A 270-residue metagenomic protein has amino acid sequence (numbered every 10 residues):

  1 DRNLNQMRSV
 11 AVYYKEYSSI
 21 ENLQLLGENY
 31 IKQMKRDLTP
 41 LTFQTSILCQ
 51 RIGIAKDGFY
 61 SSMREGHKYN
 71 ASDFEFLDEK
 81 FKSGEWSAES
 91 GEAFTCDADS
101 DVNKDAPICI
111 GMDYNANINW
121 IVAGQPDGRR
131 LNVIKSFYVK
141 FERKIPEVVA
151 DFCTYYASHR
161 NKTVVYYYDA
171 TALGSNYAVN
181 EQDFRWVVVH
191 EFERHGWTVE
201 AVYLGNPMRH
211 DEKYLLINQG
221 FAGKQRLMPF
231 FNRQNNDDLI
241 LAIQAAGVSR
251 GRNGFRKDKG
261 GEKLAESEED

Functional and structural regions predicted by a protein language model:
D1-E21: Signature of the SF2 helicase/ATPase Hel1-core->accessory helical subdomain module
L4-Q6, T95-V102, Y155-S158: Short boundary motifs at domain starts and secondary-structure transition points
Y13-E16, I110, Y167: Hydrophobic/aromatic beta-strand patches that form the interior of the parallel beta-sheet core in alpha/beta enzyme
S19-I110: ATPase catalytic-site recognition across NTP-hydrolyzing enzymes
M112-N117: A short acidic Gly-Thr/Ser loop motif
N119-Q125: Short beta-strand scaffold segments in enzyme catalytic cores
R130-K263: Mg2+-dependent endonuclease catalytic cores in nucleic-acid-processing enzymes, primarily RNase H-like
S267-D270: Short, intrinsically disordered, charge-balanced linker/junction segments flanking boundaries in proteins
